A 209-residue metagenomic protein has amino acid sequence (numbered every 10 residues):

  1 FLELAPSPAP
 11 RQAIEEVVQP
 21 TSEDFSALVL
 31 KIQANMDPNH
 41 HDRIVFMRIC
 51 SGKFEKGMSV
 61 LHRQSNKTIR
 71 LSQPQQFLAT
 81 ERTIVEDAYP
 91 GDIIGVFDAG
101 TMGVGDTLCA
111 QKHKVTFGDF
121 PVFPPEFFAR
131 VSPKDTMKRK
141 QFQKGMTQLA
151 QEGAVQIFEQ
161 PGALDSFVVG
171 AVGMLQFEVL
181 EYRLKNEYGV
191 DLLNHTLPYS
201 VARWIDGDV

Functional and structural regions predicted by a protein language model:
F1-V209: Structural and coupling elements of P-loop NTPases
